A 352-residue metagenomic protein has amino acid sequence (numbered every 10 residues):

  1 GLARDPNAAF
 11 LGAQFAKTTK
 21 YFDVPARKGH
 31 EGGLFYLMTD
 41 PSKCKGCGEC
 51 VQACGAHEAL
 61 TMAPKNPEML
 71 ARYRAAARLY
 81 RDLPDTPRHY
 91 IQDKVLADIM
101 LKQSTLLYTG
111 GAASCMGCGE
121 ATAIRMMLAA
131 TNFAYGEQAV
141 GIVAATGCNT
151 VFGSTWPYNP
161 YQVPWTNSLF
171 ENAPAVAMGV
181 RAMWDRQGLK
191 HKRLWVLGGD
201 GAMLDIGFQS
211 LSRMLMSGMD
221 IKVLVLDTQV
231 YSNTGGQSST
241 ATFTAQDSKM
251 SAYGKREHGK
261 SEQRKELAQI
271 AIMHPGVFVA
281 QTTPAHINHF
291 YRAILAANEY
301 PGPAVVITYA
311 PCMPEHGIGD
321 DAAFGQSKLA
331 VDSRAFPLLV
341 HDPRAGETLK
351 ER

Functional and structural regions predicted by a protein language model:
G1-P25, H30, Y36, D40 (+8 more regions): Iron-sulfur cluster-binding cysteine motifs and their immediate structural context in ferredoxin-like electron-transfer
L2-L11, E49, K65, A71-A75 (+7 more regions): Short acidic, glycine/serine/threonine-rich loops at helix termini
Y36, Q52, A59-L60, A134-V143 (+5 more regions): Beta-sheet entry/capping signal
A63-W195: Thiamine diphosphate
R74-K94, Y161-V163, T240-K260, A322-L339: Acidic, Ser/Thr-rich peripheral helices and adjacent loops at domain boundaries
D98-S114, A182-L194, T242-Y300: Conserved thiamine diphosphate
A121-M126, N149-Q237, F278-A297, P301: Thiamine diphosphate
R292-R352: Glycine/aspartate-rich loop-and-adjacent alpha/beta segment that forms the canonical ThDP
